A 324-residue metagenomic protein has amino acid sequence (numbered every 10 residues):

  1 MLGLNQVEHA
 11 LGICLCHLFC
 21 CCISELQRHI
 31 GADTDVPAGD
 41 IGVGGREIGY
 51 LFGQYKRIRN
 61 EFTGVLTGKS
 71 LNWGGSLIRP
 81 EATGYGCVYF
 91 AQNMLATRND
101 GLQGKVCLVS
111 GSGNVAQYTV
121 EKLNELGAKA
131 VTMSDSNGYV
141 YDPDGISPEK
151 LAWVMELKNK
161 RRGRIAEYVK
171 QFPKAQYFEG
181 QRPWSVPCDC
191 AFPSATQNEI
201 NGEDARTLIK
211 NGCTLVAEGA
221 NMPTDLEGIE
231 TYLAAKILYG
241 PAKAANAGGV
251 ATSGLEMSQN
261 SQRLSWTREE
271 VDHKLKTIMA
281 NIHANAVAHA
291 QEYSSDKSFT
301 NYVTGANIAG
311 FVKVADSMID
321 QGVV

Functional and structural regions predicted by a protein language model:
M1, L18-Q103: Glycine/serine-rich phosphate-binding loop and adjoining beta1-alpha1 elements at the start of nucleotide-handling
L2-V7, L11, L15: Hydrophobic, low-acid, alpha-helix-prone terminal segments
A10, L18, G42-R46, Y50 (+17 more regions): Conserved active-site and cofactor/substrate-binding residues in soluble primary-metabolism enzymes
C21, E25, Y50, Q54 (+14 more regions): Alpha-helical scaffold segments in soluble metabolic enzymes
T34-V36, G49, T63, V106 (+5 more regions): Structural motif
T67-S70, G75-S185: Glycine-rich phosphate/diphosphate-binding loop of Rossmann-like nucleotide-binding domains
M94-L95, I209-V324: Adenosine-phosphate binding glycine-rich loop
G138-Y239, A244: Rossmann-like adenosine-cofactor binding region
